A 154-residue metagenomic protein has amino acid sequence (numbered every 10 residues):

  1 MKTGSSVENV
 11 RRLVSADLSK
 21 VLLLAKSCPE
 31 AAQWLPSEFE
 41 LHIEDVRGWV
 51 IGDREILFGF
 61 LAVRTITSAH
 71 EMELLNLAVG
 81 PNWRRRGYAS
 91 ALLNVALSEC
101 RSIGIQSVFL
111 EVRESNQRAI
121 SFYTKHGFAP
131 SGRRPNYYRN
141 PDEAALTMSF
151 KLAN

Functional and structural regions predicted by a protein language model:
M1, S107, R113, D142-K151: Conserved catalytic core of the tyrosine transesterase superfamily
K2-G4, E8, R12-N82, S90-V95 (+3 more regions): Acetyl-CoA-dependent GNAT
S68-H70, N116, R139-A144: Short acidic/glycine-enriched loop/turn segments that link adjacent beta-strands
N76, I120-F122, E143-A145: Short secondary-structure transition/capping segments
G80-N94, R101-I103, S107, R113-S121 (+2 more regions): Conserved glycine-rich acetyl-CoA-binding loop
E111, A129-A145: Conserved catalytic-core motifs of GNAT/GCN5-like acyltransferases
